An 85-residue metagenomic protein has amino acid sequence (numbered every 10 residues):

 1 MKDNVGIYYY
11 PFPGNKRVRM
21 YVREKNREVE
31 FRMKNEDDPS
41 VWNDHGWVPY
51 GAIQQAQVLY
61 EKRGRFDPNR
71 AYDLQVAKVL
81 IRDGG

Functional and structural regions predicted by a protein language model:
K2-N4: Charged, low-complexity intrinsically disordered segments and flexible loops
G6-V29: Amphipathic, interaction-prone secondary-structure segments
R32-K34: Beta-strand residues in well-ordered beta-sheet regions across diverse protein folds
E36-G85: Mixed-charge, Lys/Arg-enriched low-complexity segments
